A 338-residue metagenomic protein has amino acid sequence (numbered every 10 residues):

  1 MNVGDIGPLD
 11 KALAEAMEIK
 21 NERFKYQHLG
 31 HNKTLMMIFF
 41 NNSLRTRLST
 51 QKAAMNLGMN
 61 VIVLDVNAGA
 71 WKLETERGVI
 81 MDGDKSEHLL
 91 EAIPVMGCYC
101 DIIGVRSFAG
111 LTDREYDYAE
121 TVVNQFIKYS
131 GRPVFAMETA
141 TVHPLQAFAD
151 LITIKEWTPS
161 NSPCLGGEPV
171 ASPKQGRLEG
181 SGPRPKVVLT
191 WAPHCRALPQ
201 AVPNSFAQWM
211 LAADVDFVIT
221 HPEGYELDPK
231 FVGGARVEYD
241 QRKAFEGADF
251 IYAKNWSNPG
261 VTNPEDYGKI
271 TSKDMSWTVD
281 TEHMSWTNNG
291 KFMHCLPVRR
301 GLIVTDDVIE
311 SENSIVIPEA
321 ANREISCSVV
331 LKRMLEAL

Functional and structural regions predicted by a protein language model:
M1-L48, K52: Positively charged, low-complexity intrinsically disordered leader regions
G30-M37, N42-K155, R299: Phosphate/diphosphate ligand-binding glycine-rich loop within oxidoreductases
F40-M55, K155-P159, P183-K254: Glycine-rich phosphate/diphosphate-binding loop of Rossmann-like nucleotide-binding domains
Q146-N161, Q175-K186: Short internal alpha-helix immediately C-terminal to a glycine-rich phosphate-binding loop in Rossmann-like
G166-E168, G176: Glycine-biased, low-complexity coil/linker segments
K230-V308, N313-S314: Rossmann-like adenosine-cofactor binding region
E310-L338: C-terminal helix-to-coil terminal segments
